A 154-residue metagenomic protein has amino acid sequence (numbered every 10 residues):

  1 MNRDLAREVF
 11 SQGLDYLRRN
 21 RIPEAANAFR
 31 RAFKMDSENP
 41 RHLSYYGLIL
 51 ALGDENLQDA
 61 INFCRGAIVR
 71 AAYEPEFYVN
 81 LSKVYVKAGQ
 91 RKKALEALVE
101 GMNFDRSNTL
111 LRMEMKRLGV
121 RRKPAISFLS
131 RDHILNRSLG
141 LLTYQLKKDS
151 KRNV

Functional and structural regions predicted by a protein language model:
R3, S37, A71-A72, R106: Short coil turns that delineate tetratricopeptide repeat
D4-M35: Alpha-helical segment of the N-proximal tetratricopeptide repeat
L5-R7, P40-R41, L57, P75-E76 (+1 more regions): Helix-start (N-cap) detector for alpha-helical repeat units in TPR-like alpha-solenoids, especially tetratricopeptide
S11, Y45-G47, N80, E114: Canonical tetratricopeptide repeat
L14, L48-I49, K83, R117: Residue-level recognition of tetratricopeptide repeat
R18-A28, G53-G66, A88-E100, K123-S130: Structural signature of tandem alpha-helical TPR/SEL1-like repeats, specifically the intra-repeat loop/turn
K83-L129, H133-L139: TPR/TPR-like (Sel1-like) alpha-helical repeat modules
